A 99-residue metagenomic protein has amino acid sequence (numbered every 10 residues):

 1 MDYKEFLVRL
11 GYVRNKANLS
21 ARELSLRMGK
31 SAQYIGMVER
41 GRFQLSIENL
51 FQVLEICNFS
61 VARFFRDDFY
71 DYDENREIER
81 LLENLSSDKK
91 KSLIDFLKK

Functional and structural regions predicted by a protein language model:
M1-K16: A short, Lys/Arg-rich alpha-helix, primarily the initiator
N15, L26, E55: Alpha-helical residues within the helix-turn-helix
N18-G36: Short alpha-helical DNA-recognition segment
E48-R63: DNA major-groove recognition helix of helix-turn-helix/homeodomain DNA-binding modules
F69-K99: Interfacial/linker helices and their anchor residues that mediate assembly or domain coupling
